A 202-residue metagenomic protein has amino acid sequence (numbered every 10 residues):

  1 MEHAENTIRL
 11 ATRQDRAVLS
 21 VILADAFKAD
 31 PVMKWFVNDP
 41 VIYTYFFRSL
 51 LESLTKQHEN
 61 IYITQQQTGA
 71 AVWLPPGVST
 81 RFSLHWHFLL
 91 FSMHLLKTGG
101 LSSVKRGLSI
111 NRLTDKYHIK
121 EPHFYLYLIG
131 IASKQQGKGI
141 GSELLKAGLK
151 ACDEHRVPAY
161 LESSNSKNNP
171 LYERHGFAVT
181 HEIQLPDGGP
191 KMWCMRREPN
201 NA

Functional and structural regions predicted by a protein language model:
T7-V21: A short beta-loop-alpha structural element at the N-terminal edge of CoA-dependent acyl/N-acetyltransferase catalytic
K28-S49: Conserved GNAT-fold acetyl-CoA-binding loop/helix
Y45-I63, G69, I119-Y125: A short helix-loop-beta-strand connector motif used in the catalytic cores of GNAT acetyltransferases and, in some
A70-G130, P186-D187: Conserved acyl-donor/pantetheine-binding loop and adjacent beta-alpha core of acyl/acetyltransferases and related
P122-F124, A151-S164: Conserved GNAT acetyl-CoA-binding A-motif
G137-K150: Conserved acetyl-CoA-binding loop-helix of GNAT-fold acetyltransferases
S142, E154-R156, N165-E182: Conserved active-site alpha-helix within GNAT-family acetyltransferase domains
V157, L161-S166, L185-A202: C-terminal "cap" of GNAT-fold acetyltransferases
